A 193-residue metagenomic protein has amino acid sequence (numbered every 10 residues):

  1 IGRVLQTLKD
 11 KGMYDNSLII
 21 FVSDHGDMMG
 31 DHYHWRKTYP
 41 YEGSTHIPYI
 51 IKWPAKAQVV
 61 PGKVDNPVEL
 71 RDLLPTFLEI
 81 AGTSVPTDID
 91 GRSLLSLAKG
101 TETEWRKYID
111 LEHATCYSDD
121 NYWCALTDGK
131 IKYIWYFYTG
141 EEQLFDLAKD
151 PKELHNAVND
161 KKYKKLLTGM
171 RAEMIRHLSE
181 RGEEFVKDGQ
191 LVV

Functional and structural regions predicted by a protein language model:
G2-L8, A81: Well-ordered alpha-helical scaffold segments within catalytic/enzyme domains
Q6-D65, E69: Histidine-centered active-site microenvironments of extracellular/periplasmic hydrolases and transferases
H25-D31, E69-L74, E79-Q143, L147 (+3 more regions): C-terminal cap/loop subdomain of S1 sulfatases and analogous C-terminal strand-loop tails that border
R36, A57-P67, I80-V85, L154-Y163: Active-site rim elements
K37-T38, S44, I50, K56 (+5 more regions): Hydrophobic alpha-helical segments
